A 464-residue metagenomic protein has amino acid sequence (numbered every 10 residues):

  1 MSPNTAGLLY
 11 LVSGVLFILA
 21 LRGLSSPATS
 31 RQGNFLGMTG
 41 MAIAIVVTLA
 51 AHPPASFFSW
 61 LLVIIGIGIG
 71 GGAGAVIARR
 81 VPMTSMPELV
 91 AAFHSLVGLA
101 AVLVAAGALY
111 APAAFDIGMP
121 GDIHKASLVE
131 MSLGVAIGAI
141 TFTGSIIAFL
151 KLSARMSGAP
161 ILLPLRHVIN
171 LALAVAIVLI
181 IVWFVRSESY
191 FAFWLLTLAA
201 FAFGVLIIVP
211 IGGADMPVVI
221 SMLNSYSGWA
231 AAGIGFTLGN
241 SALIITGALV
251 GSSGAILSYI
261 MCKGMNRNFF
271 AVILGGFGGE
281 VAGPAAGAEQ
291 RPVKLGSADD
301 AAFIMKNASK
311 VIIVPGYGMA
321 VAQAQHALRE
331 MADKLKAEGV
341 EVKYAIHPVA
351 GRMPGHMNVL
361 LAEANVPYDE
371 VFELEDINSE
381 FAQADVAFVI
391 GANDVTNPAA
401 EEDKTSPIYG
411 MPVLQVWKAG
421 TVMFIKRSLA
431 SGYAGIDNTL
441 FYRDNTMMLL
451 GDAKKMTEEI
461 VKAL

Functional and structural regions predicted by a protein language model:
M1-G14, A51-G71, S127-F142, E188-A199: Structural signature of hydrophobic alpha-helical transmembrane segments
G14-F17, L36-T48, L62, G66-G70 (+11 more regions): Alpha-helical transmembrane segments in multi-pass membrane proteins
L16-T29, G71-V90, S145-P160, F203-M216 (+1 more regions): C-terminal ends of transmembrane helices
R31-G40, V63-I64, S85-V97, P160-L171 (+1 more regions): Cytoplasmic-side transmembrane-helix entry/capping segments in multi-pass membrane proteins
T48-I64, V76-S85, V102-P120, S187: Transmembrane alpha-helix boundary signature
G107-G121, V185-F191, V218, S225-I245: Transmembrane helix-loop junctions at the membrane interface of multipass transporters and ion channels
L249-A308: Membrane-interfacial segments at transmembrane helix termini in multi-pass membrane proteins
Q290-L464: Structured cytosolic domains appended to multi-pass membrane proteins
